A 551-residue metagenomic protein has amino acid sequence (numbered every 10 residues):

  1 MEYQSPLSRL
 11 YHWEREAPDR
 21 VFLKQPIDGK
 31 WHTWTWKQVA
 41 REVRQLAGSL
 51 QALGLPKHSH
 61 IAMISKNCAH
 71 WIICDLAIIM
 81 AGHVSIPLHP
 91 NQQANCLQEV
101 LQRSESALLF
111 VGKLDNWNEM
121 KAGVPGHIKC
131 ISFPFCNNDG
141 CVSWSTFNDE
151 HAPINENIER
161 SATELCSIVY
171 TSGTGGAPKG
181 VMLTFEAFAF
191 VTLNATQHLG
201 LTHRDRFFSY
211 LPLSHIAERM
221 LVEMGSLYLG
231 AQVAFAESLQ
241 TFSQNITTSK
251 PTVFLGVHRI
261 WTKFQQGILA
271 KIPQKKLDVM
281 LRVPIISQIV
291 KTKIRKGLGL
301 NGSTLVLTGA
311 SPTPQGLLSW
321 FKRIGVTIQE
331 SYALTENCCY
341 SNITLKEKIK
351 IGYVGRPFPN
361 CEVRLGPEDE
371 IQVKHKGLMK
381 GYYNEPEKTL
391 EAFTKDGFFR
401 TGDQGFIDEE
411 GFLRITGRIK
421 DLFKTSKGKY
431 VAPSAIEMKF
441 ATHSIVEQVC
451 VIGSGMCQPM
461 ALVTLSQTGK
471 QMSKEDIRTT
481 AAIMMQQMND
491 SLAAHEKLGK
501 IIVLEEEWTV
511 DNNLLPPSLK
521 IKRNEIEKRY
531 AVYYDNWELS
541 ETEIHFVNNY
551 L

Functional and structural regions predicted by a protein language model:
P18-V21, H151-Y170, A177, G200-R206: Conserved pre-ATP/AMP-binding loop-to-beta segment of ANL
F22-C68, I72, L76, Q93-Q98 (+2 more regions): Conserved AMP-binding/adenylate-forming core of the ANL superfamily
T33-K37, C166-T192: Conserved AMP-binding A3 loop
L53, L76, M80-T146, Q467: Structural core segment of the AMP-binding/adenylate-forming
D115-A162, I268-G297: ANL superfamily adenylate-forming
A189-R206, L213-K293, G302: Conserved AMP-binding/adenylation subdomain of ANL enzymes
T252-G256, F264-I349, E362, E447: Gly/Ser/Thr-rich phosphate-binding loop
P357-P359, R364-T425, T442: Conserved ATP-binding/catalytic segment of the ANL
